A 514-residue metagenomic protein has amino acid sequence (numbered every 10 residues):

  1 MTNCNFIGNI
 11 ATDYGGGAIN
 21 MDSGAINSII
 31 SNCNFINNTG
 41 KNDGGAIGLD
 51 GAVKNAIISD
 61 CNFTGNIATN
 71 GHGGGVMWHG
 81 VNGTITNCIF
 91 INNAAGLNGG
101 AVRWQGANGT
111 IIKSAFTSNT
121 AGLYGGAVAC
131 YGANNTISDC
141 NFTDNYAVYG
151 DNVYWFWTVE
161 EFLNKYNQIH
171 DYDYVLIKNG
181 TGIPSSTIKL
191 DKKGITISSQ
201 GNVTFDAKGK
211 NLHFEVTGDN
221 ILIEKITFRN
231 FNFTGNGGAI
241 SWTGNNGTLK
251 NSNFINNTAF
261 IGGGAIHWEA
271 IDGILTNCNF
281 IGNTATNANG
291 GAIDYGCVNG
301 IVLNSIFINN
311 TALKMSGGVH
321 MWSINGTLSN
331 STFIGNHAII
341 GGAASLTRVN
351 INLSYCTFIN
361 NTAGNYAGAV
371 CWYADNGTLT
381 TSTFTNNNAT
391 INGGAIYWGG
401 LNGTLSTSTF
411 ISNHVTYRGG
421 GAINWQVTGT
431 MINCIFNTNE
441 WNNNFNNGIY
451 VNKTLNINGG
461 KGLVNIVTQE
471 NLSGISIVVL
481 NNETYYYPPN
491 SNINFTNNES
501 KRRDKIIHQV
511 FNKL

Functional and structural regions predicted by a protein language model:
M1-F6, N27-F35, N55-F63, G83-F90 (+18 more regions): All-beta strand scaffolds that present successive hydrophobic residues in beta-strands
G8, D13, N37, N42 (+28 more regions): Residues in short coils/turns that link rungs of repeat/solenoid architectures in beta-rich domains
I10, I29, A56, I67 (+19 more regions): Long, intrinsically disordered low-complexity tandem-repeat regions enriched in serine/threonine/proline and other
G17-S23, G45-G51, G74-H79, L97-Q105 (+16 more regions): Glycine-rich beta-solenoid repeat tracts in large extracellular/virion proteins
N20, I29, G48, I57 (+31 more regions): Extracellular beta-strand solenoid repeats
T39, G194-G238: Right-handed parallel beta-helix/beta-spiral solenoid domain characteristic of secreted/periplasmic
N141, Y154-N164: Right-handed parallel beta-helix/beta-solenoid
E160-L163, Y172-I195, G201-G209: N-terminal extracellular ligand-recognition/capping segment immediately after the signal peptide
